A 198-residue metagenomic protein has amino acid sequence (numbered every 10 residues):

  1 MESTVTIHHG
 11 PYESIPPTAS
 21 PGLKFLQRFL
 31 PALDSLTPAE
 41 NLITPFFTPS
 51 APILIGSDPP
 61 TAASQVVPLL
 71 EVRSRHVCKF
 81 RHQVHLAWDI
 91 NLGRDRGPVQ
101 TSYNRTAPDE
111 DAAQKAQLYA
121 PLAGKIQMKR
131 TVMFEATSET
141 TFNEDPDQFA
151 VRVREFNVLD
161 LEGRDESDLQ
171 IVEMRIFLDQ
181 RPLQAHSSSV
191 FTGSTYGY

Functional and structural regions predicted by a protein language model:
M1-N41, P45, P49: Short, low-complexity N-terminal intrinsically disordered segments enriched in polar/charged residues
E2-H9, S102-Y198: A beta-strand edge to alpha-helix "cap/lid" segment located at domain peripheries
I15-A19, P59, Q148: Amphipathic alpha-helical protein-protein interaction segments
P21, F25, V77-V84, E166-V172 (+1 more regions): A broad structural signal for short, well-ordered beta-strand segments within beta-sheet-rich domains
L26, F47, L70, S138 (+1 more regions): Hydrophobic alpha-helical core bundles mediating ligand binding, dimerization, or RNAP-core interactions
E40, T44-F134: A solvent-exposed, acidic/Ser-Thr-rich amphipathic alpha-helical stretch
